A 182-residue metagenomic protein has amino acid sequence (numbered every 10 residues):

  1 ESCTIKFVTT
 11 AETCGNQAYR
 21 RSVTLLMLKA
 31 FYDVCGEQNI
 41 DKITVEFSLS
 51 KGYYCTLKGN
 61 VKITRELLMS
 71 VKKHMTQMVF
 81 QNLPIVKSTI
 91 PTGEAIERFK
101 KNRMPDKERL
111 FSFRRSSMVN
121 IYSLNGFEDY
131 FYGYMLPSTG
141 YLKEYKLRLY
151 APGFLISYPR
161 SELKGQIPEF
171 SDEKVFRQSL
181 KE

Functional and structural regions predicted by a protein language model:
E1-A18, A30, N39-S50, Y54-E182: Auxiliary tRNA-acceptor-end handling modules of aminoacyl-tRNA synthetases
V23-E37: Short amphipathic alpha-helix segments
